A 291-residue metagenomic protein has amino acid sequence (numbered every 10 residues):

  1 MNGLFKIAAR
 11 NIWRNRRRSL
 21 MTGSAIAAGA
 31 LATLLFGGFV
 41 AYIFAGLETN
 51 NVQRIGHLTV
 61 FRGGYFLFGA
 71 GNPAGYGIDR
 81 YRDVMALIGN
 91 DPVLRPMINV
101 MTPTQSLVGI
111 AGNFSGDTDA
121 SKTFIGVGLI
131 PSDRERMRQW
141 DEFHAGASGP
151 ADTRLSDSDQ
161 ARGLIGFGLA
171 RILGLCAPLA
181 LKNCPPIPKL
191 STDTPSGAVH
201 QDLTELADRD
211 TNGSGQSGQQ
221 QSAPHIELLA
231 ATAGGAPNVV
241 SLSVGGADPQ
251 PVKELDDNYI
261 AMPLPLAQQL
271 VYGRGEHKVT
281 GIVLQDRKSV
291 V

Functional and structural regions predicted by a protein language model:
M1-L34, F44-A45, T49: N-terminal Sec/SRP start-transfer signal
G3-I7, G38, Y42, D79 (+4 more regions): Charged, alpha-helix-enriched surfaces in structured cytosolic catalytic cores of large nucleotide-utilizing machines
G37-I125, S132-D159: Hydrophobic, regular-secondary-structure patches
Q53-I55, D83, P96-I98, D119-F124 (+5 more regions): Extracytoplasmic
G63-Y65, S106, L129-S132, G168-A170 (+4 more regions): Solvent-exposed coil/turn segments that connect beta secondary-structure elements in extracytoplasmic/periplasmic
D119-N212: Short beta-strand boundary microenvironments
L203-V291: Mechanotransmission and gating elements of multispan inner-membrane complexes involved in transport and envelope
